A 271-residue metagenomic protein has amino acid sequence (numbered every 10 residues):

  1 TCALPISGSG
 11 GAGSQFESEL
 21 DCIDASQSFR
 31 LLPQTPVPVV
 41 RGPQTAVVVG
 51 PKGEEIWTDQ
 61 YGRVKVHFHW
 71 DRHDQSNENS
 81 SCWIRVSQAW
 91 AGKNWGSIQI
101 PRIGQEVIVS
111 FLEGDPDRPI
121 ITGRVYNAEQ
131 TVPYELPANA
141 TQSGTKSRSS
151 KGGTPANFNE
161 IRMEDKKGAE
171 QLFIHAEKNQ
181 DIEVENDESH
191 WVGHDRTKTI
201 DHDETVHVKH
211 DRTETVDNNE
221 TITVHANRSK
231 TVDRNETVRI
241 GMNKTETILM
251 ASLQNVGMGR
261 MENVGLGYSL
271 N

Functional and structural regions predicted by a protein language model:
T1-L4: Short, small-residue-biased leader/transition segments that mark boundaries at the very start of proteins
G8-G10: Beta-strand-rich assembly/attachment modules of structural machines
G13-S26, T141-G144: Catalytic cores of secreted or luminal carbohydrate-active enzymes
S26-G42: Short boundary/loop segments of OB/S1/cold-shock single-stranded nucleic-acid-binding domains
G42-N271: Structural signature for extended repeat/solenoid scaffolds and their inter-repeat hinge/linker regions, spanning
